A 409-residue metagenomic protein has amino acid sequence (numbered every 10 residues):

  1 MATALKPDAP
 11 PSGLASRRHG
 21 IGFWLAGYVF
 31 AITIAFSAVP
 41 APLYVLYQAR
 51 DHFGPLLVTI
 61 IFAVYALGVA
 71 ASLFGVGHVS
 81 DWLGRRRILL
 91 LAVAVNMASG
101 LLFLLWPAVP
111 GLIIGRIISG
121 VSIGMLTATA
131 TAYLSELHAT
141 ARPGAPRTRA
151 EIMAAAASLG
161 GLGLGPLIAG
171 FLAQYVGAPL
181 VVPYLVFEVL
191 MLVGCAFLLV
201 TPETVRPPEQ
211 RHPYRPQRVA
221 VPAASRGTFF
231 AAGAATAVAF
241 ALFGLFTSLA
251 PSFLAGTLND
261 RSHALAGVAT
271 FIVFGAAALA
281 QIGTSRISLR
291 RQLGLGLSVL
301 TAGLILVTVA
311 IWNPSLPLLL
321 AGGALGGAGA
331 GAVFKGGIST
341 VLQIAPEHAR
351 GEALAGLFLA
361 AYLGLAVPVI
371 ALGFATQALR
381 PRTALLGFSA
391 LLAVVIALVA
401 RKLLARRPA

Functional and structural regions predicted by a protein language model:
H52, G84, L105-P110, G177 (+1 more regions): Helix-breaking motifs and short loop linkers at transmembrane-helix boundaries and internal kinks in secondary membrane
A70-P110: Conserved MFS/SLC helix-loop-helix module at the cytosolic interface between two early adjacent transmembrane helices
P110-S122, P317-L325: Paired small-residue
G115-A156: Cytoplasmic helix-loop-helix junction between adjacent transmembrane helices in 12-TM secondary transporters
A145, I152-L199: Helix-loop-helix hairpin linking two adjacent transmembrane segments in secondary transporters
L265-L289, G303: Transmembrane alpha-helices of Major Facilitator/SLC transporters
Q292-K335: C-terminal transmembrane helical hairpin of 12-TM major facilitator-type secondary transporters
I338-A384, F388-S389: A late C-terminal transmembrane helix in Major Facilitator Superfamily
